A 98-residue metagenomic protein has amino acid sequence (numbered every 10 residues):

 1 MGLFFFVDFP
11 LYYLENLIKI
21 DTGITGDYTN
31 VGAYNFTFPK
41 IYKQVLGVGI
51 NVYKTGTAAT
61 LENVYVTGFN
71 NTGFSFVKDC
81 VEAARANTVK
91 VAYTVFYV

Functional and structural regions predicted by a protein language model:
M1-Q44, V77-V98: Extracellular receptor-binding modules and their adjoining Ser/Thr/Gly/Asp/Asn-rich linkers
L11, E62-F69: Short, exposed beta-strand/loop patches in secreted or surface proteins that constitute
Q44-K54: Change to "...patches in solvent-exposed regions of secreted, membrane-anchored, or virion-exposed structural
I50-V52, E62-V64, A83, T88-K90: General "foldedness" signal
V64, F74, Y93: A broad, low-specificity signal marking well-ordered, structured residues that form hydrophobic/aromatic
F69-K78: Cysteine-clustered segments with highest specificity for TGF-beta superfamily mature ligands
